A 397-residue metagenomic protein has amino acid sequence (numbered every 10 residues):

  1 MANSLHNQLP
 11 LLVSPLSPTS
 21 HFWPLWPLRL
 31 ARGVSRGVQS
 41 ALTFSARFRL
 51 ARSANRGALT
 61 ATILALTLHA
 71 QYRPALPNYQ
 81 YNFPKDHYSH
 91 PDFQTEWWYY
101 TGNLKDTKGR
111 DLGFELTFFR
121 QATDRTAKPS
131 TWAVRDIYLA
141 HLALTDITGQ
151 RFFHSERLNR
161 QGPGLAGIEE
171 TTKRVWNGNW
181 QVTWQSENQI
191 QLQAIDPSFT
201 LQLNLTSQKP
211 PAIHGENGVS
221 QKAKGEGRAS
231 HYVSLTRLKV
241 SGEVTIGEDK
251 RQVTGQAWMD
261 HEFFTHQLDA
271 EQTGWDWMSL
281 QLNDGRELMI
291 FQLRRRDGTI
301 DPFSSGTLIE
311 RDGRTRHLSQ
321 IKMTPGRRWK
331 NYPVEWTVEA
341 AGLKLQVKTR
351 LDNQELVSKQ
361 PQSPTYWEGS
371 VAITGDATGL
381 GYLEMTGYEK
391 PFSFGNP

Functional and structural regions predicted by a protein language model:
M1-A61, A65-T67: Intrinsic disorder/low-complexity segments
Q71-P397: Structured soluble/peripheral alpha/beta segments that form catalytic or ligand/cofactor-binding pockets
